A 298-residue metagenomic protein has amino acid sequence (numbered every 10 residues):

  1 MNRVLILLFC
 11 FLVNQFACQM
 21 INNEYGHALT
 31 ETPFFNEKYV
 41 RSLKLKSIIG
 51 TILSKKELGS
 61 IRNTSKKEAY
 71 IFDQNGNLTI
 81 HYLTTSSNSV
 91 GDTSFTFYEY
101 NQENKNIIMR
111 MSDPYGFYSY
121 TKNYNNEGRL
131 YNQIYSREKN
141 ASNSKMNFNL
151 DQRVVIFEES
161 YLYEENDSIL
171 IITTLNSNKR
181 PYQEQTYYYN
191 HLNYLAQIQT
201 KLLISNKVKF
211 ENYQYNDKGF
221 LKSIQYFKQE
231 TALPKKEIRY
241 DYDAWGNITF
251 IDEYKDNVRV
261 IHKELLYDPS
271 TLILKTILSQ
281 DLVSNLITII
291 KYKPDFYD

Functional and structural regions predicted by a protein language model:
M1-G26: Bacterial Sec-dependent N-terminal signal peptides
Q19-D298: Buried hydrophobic residues that stabilize the cores of well-folded domains
